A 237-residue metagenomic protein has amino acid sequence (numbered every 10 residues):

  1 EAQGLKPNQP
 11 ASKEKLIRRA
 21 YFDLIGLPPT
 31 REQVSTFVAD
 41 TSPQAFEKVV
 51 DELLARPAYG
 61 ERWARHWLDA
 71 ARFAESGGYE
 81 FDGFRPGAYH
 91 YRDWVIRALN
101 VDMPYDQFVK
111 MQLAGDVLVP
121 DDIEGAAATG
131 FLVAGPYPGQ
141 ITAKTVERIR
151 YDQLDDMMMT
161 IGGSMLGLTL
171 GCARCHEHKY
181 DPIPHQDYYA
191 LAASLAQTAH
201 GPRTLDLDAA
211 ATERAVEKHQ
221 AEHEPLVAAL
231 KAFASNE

Functional and structural regions predicted by a protein language model:
E1-V216: Short, structured secondary-structure elements that scaffold catalytic or ligand/cofactor-binding regions
A209-E237: Long, non-membrane, amphipathic alpha-helices that form coiled-coils
